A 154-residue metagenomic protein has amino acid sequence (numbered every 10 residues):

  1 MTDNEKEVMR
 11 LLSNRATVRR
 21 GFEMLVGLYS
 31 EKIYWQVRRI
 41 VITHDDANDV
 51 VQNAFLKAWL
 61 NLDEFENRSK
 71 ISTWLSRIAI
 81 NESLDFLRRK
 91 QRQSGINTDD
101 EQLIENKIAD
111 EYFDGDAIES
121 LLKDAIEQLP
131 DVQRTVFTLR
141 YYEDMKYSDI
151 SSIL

Functional and structural regions predicted by a protein language model:
M1-K32, R39, E127, L154: N-terminal module of bacterial RNA polymerase sigma factors
T2-E7, Q93-E119: Internal acidic/polar
N14, R39-I42, N53-K70, K90-Q91: Sigma70-family region 2
A16, D116, I126-R134: Short helix-coil-helix linker/hinge
W35, D49-L56, S69-N81: Structural recognition of an alpha-helix C-terminal capping motif at a helix-to-coil junction
D45, S148: Residues within helix-turn-helix
E64-E66, R77-N97: Arg/Lys-rich amphipathic alpha helix in sigma70-family domain 2
V136-R140: A short pre-motif secondary-structure segment
